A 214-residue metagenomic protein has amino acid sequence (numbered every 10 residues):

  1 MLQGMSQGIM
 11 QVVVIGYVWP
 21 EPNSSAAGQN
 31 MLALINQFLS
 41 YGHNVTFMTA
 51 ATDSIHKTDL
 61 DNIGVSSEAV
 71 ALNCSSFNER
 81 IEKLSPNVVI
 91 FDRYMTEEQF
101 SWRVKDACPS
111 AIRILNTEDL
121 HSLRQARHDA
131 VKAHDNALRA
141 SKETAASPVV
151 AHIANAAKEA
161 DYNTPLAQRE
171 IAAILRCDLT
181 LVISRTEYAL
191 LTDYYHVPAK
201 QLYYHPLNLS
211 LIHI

Functional and structural regions predicted by a protein language model:
L2-K57: N-terminal subdomain of nucleotide-sugar transferases
A27, D92-R93, V182-S184: Replace "coordinates the UDP/GDP/TDP-sugar" with "coordinates nucleotide-activated sugar donors
I55-S76: Conserved nucleotide-sugar phosphate-binding/catalytic loop shared by glycosyltransferases and other
I81-Q99, I114: Short N-terminal targeting/anchoring amphipathic segment
C108-Q125, A133-H152: Active-site proximal beta-strand in glycosyltransferases
R139-L179: Membrane-proximal helix-turn-helix segments that form the acceptor-binding/catalytic region of lipid-linked
R176-V182, Y188-L209: Helix-loop-beta element that forms the nucleotide-linked donor phosphate-binding surface in glycosyltransferases
I212-I214: Conserved small/polar residues in nucleotide/adenosyl-binding loops
